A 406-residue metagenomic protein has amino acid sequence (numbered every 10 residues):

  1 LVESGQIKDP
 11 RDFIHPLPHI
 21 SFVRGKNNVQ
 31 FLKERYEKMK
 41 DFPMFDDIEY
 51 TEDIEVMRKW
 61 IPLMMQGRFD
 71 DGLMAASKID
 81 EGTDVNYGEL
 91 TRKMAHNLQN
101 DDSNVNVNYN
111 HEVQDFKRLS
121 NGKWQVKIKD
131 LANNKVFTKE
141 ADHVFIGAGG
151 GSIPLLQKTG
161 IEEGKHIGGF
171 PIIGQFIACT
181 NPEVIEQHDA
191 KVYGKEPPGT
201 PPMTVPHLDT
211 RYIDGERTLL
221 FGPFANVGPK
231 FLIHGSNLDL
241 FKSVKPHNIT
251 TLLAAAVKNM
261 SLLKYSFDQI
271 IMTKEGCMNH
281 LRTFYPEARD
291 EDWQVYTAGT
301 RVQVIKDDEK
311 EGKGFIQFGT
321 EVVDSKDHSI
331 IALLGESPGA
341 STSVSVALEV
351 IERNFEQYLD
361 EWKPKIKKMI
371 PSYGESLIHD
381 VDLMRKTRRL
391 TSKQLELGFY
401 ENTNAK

Functional and structural regions predicted by a protein language model:
L1-K59, T218, K230, L238-D239: Dinucleotide-binding Rossmann-like beta1-alpha1 core, especially the glycine-rich loop that anchors the ADP
P10-R24, R58-D102, S261-Y265, I331-G335: Helix-loop-beta segment of a Rossmann-like dinucleotide-binding subdomain
P43, G72-E81, E89, V227-E361: C-terminal catalytic lobe of FAD-dependent flavoproteins
M74-H143, S341-F355: Helical element adjacent to the flavin cofactor pocket in flavoenzyme catalytic cores
I146-E162: Flavin (primarily FAD) binding-site architecture
E162-K191: Central beta-strand plus flanking loop segment that forms part of the substrate or channel wall within the catalytic
I185-K258: An anion/pyrophosphate-binding glycine-rich loop and adjacent beta-alpha core in soluble alpha-beta enzymes
S372-K406: Acidic, Ser/Thr-rich low-complexity intrinsically disordered segments
